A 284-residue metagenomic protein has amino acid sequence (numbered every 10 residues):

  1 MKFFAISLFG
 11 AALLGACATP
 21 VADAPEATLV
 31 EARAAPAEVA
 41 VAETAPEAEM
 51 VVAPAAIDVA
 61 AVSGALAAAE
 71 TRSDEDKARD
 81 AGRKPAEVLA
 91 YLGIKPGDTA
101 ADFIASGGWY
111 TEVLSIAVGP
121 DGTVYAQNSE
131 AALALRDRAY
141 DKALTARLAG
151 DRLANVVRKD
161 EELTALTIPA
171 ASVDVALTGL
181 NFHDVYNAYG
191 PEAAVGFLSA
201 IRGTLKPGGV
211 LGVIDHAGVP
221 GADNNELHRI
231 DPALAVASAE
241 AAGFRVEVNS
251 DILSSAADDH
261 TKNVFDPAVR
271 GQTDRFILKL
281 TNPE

Functional and structural regions predicted by a protein language model:
L14-A16: C-terminal motif of bacterial Sec signal peptides marking the signal peptidase cleavage site
A18-V21: Bacterial signal peptide processing site
A61-Y91, K95: Class I SAM-dependent methyltransferase Rossmann-like catalytic core, especially the SAM/SAH-binding loop
K95-S106: Conserved class I S-adenosyl-L-methionine
D98, L166-L177: A short acidic, Gly/Pro-enriched loop at the edge of an enzyme's catalytic core that lines a small-molecule cofactor
S115-I116, E192-P207: A short glycine-rich, Lys/Arg-flanked "PGG" loop and its adjoining helix->strand segment in the class I
V124-Y125, G208-A217: Conserved beta-strand signature within the Rossmann-like core of class I S-adenosyl-L-methionine
A242, A257-E284: Core SAM-dependent methyltransferase catalytic element
